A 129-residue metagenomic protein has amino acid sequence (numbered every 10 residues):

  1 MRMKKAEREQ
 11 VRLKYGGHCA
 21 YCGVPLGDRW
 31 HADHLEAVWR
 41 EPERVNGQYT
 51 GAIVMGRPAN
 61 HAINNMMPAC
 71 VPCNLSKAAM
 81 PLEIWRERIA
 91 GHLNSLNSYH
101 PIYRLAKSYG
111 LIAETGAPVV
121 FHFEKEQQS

Functional and structural regions predicted by a protein language model:
M1-A6, K14, G23-G27, G47-M67 (+1 more regions): Extended charged
H31-A37: Histidine-centered catalytic micro-motifs used for acid/base chemistry in nuclease and nucleotide-processing active
E43-V45: Short acidic, Gly/Pro-enriched loop/turn segments at secondary-structure junctions
